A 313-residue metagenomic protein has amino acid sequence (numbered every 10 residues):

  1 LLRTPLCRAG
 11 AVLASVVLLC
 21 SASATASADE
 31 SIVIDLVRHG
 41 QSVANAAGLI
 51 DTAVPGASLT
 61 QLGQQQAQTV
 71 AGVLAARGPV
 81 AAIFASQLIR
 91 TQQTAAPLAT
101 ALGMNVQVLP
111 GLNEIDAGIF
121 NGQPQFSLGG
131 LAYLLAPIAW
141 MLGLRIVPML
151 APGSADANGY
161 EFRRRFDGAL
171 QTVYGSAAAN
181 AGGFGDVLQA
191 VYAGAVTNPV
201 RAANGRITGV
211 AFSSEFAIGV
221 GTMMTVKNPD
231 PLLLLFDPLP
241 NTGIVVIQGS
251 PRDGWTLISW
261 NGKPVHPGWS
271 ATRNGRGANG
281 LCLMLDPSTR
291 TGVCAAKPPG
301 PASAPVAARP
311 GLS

Functional and structural regions predicted by a protein language model:
L1-A28: Secretory targeting and sorting signals
A11, A28-S31, I115-Q125, N198 (+2 more regions): Acidic, low-complexity terminal tails and accessory targeting/binding regions of phosphate-metabolizing enzymes
D29-V108, A155-Q171, N241-T242: Active-site-proximal alpha-helix that buttresses catalytic centers in soluble enzyme cores
I34, I207-E215: Generic beta-sheet signal
G40, E215-F216: Active-site metal-binding loops of divalent metal-dependent hydrolases
S58, T100-S176: Phosphate-handling substructures
A181-R201: Intrinsically disordered, low-complexity domain-flanking/linker segments in eukaryotic proteins, enriched
